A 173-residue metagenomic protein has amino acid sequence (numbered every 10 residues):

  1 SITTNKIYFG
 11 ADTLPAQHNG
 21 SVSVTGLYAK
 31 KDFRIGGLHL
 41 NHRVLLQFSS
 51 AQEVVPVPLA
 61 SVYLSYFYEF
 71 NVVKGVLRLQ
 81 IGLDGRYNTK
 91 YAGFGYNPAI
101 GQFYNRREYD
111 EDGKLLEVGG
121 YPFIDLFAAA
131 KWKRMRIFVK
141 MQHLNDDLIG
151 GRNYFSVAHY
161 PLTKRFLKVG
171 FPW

Functional and structural regions predicted by a protein language model:
S1-W173: Exposed, low-structure sequence patches enriched in small/polar residues
